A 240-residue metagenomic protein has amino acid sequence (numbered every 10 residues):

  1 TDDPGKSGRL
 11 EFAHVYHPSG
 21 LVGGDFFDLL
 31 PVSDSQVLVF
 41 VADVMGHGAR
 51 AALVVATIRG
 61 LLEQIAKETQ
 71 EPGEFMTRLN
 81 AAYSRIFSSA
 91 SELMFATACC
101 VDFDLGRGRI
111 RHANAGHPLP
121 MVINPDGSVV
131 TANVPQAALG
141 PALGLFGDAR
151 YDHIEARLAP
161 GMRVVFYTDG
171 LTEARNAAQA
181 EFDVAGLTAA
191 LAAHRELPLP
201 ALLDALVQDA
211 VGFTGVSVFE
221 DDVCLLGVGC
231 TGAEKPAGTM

Functional and structural regions predicted by a protein language model:
T1-V165, Q208, G215-M240: … and, occasionally, acidic/histidine-rich disordered N-termini of signaling adaptors
V54-A56, Q179-F182: Short, glycine/charged-enriched secondary-structure capping and boundary segments
T69-M76, H194-L203: Short, charged, surface-exposed loops that flank catalytic or proteolytic processing sites
V122-P125, R175-E181: Cytochrome P450 core scaffold surrounding the K-helix E-X-X-R motif and the conserved "meander" helix-loop region
L171-E173: Short acidic/polar inter-strand loop motif in beta-rich domains
A180-A192: Divalent-cation-assisted or electrostatically stabilized phosphate/pyrophosphate-binding catalytic cores
